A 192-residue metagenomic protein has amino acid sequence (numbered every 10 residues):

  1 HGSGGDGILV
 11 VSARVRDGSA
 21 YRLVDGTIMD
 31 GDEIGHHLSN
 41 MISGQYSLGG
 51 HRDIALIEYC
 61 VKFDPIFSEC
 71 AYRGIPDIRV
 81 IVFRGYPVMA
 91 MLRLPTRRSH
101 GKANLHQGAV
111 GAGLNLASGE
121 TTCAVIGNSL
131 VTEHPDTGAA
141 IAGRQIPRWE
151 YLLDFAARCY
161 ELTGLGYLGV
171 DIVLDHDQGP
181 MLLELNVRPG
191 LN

Functional and structural regions predicted by a protein language model:
H1-P76, R84: Active-site nucleotide/adenylate-binding loops and adjacent lid/helix of ATP-dependent enzymes
G2-S3, D175-D177: A short beta-turn/loop motif at secondary-structure boundaries
V11-L38, G85-L130: Short, His- and charge-rich active-site/binding loops that engage polyanionic ligands
N40-R73, R98-D175: A long amphipathic alpha-helix within ATP-dependent nucleotide-binding catalytic cores
D77, P95-H100, N186-N192: Glycine-rich phosphate/pyrophosphate-binding beta-alpha loops
R84-G85, D177: Residue-level signal for tight coil/turn positions that link beta-strands
I172, Q178-L191: A short beta-strand motif that forms the metal-chelation/ATP-contact edge of phosphoryl-transfer active sites
